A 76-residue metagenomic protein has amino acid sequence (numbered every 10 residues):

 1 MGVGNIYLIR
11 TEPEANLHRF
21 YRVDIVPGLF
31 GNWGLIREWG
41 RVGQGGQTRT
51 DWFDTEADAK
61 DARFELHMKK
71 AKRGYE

Functional and structural regions predicted by a protein language model:
M1-G34: Short N-terminal "domain-start" leader segments that mark the transition from disordered tails or signal peptides into
M1-V3, G45, R73: Feature targets compositionally biased, intrinsically disordered low-complexity regions with long contiguous runs
E12-E14, E38, R49-W52, K60: Generic detector of bulky aromatic hydrophobic side chains
L17, R73-G74: A positively charged, amphipathic N-terminal helix/segment that binds anionic biomolecules
V23-T50, F64, E76: Short aromatic-glycine-(Arg/Gly/Cys) micro-motifs in beta-strand/loop hairpins
G45, D54-A71: A short, charged, amphipathic alpha-helix used as a generic interaction element across diverse proteins
